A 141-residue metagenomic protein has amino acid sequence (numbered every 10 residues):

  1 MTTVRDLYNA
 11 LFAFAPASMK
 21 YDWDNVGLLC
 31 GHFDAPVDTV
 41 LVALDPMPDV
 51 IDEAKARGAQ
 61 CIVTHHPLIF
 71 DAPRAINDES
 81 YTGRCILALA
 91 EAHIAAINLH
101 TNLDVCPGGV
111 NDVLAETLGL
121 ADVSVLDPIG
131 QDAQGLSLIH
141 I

Functional and structural regions predicted by a protein language model:
M1-I139: Hydrophobic structural segments
